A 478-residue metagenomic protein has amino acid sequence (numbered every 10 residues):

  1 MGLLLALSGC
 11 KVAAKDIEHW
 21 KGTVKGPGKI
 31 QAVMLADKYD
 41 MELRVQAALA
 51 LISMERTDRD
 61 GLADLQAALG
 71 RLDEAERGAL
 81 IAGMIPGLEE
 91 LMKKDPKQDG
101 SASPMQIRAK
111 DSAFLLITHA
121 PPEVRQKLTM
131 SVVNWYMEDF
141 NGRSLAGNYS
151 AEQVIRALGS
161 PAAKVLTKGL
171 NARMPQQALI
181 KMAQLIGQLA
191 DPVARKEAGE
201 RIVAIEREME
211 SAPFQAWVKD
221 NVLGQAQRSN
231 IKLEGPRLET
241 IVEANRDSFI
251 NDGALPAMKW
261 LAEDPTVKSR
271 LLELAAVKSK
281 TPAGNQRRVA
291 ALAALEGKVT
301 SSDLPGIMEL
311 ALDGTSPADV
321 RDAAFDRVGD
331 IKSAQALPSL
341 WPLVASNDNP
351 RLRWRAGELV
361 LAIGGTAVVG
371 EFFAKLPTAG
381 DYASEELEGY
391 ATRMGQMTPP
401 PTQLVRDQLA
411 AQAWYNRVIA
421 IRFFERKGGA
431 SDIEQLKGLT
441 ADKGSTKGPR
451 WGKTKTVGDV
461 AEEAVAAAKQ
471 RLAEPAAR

Functional and structural regions predicted by a protein language model:
M1-S8: Bacterial N-terminal signal peptides
G9-A13: Bacterial signal peptide processing site
A14-G26: Short, low-complexity, disordered segments immediately C-terminal to signal peptides in bacterial exported proteins
I17, V45, G78, A82 (+16 more regions): Alpha-solenoid HEAT/ARM repeat scaffold
T23-L35, R56-K97, P122-E138, S160-N171 (+10 more regions): Amphipathic alpha-helical scaffolding segments comprising HEAT/armadillo-like alpha-solenoid repeats
Y39-E42, E74, G78, S103 (+15 more regions): Alpha-helix N-cap/helix-start positions at coil->helix boundaries
Q46, T57-G61, W414-V460, A464-R471: Extended alpha-helical scaffolding segments
I52, F114-T118, R156, G187 (+8 more regions): Structural signature of alpha-helical solenoid repeat scaffolds
